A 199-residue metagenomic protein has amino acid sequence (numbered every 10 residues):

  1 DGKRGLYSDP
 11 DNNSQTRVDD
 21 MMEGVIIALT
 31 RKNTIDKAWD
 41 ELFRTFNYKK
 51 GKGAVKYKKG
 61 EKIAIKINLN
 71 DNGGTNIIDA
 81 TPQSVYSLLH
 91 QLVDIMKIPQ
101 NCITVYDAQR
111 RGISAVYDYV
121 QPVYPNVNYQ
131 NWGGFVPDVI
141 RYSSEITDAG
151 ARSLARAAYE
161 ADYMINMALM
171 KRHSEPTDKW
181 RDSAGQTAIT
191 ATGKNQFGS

Functional and structural regions predicted by a protein language model:
D1-S199: N-terminal and secondary-structure boundary signal
